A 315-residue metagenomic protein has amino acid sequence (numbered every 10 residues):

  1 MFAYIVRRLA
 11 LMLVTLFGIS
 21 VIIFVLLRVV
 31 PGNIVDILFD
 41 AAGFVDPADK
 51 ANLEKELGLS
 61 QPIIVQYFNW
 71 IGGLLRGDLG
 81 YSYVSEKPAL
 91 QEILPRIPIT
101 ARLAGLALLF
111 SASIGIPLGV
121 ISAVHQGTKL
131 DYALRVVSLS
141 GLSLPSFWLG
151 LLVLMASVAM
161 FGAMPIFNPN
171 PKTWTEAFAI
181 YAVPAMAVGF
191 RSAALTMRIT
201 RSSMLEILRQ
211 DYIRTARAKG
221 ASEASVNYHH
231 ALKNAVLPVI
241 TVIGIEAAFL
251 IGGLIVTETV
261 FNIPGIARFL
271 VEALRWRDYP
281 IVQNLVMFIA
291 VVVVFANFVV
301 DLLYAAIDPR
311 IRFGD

Functional and structural regions predicted by a protein language model:
F2-A3, L13, I97-L130, S146 (+2 more regions): Alpha-helical transmembrane segments of integral membrane proteins, especially multi-pass inner/plasma-membrane
L16-F68, F161-I180: Hydrophobic alpha-helical transmembrane segments of membrane transport/permease proteins and related membrane-embedded
I22-V29, L57-G58, G72, V136-P165 (+1 more regions): Membrane-water interface segments at the C-terminal ends of transmembrane alpha-helices in multi-pass inner-membrane
D36-L38, V65, G80-Y83, L149-L151 (+5 more regions): Short, hydrophobic secondary-structure boundary micro-motifs
L59-I116: An internal, D/E-rich "acidic patch" concept
